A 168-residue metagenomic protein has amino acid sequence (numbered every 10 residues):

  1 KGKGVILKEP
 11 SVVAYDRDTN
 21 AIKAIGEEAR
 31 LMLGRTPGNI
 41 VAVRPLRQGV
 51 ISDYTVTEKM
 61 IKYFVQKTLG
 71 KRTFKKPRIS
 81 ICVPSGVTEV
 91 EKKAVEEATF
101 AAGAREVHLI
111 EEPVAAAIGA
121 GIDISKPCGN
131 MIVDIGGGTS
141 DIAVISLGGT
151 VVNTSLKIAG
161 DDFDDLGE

Functional and structural regions predicted by a protein language model:
K1-I135, A143-E168: Nucleotide/phosphate-binding catalytic cleft detector across ATP-hydrolyzing and phosphate-transferring enzymes
G138: Conserved Rossmann-like nucleotide-cofactor binding loop
